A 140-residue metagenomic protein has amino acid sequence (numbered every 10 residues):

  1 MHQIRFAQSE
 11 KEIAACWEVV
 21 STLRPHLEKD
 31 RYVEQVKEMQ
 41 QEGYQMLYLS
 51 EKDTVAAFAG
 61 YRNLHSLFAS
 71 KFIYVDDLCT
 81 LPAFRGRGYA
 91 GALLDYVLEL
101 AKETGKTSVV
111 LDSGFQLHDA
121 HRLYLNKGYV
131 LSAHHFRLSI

Functional and structural regions predicted by a protein language model:
H2-S70, D95, S139: Acetyl-CoA-dependent GNAT
Q45, T107, V130: Short acidic/polar active-site loop segments enriched in Thr and Asp
L64-V75, R85, L131-S132: A conserved beta-turn-beta hairpin within the catalytic core of GNAT-like acetyltransferases that forms part
L78-T80: Hydrophobic adenine-recognition pocket in adenosine-nucleotide-binding enzymes
F84, G88-Y96: Conserved acetyl-CoA pyrophosphate-binding loop and the N-cap/start of the following alpha-helix in GNAT-like
G91, F115-A133, L138: Conserved active-site alpha-helix within GNAT-family acetyltransferase domains
A101-S113: Conserved GNAT acetyl-CoA-binding A-motif
